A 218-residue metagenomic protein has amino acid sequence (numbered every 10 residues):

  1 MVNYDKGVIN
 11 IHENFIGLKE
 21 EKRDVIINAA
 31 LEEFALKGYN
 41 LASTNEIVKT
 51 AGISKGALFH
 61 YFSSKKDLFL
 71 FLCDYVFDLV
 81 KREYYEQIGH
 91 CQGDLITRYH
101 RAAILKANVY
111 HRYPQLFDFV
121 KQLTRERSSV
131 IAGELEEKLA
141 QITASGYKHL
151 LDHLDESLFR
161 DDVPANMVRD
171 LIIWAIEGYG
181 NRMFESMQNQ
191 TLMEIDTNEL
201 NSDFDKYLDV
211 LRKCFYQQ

Functional and structural regions predicted by a protein language model:
M1-N10, A144, K148-D152, E156 (+1 more regions): C-terminal peripheral helix-coil segments that are non-catalytic and often amphipathic
Y4, E13-I16, Y39, S54-H60 (+2 more regions): Gram-positive cell-envelope targeting signals
K22-A30, I47, L72-V76, V80 (+1 more regions): Generic hydrophobic, amphipathic alpha-helix propensity
V25, E33-D67, F71: Helix-turn-helix
F71, E86-Q115, A165-I172, F204: Hydrophobic alpha-helical connector segments
L72-H100, K121, L150-D155: Amphipathic alpha-helical linker/stalk segments
T97-Q122, A144-K148, I173-F184, K213 (+1 more regions): Helical hydrophobic small-molecule/effector-binding pocket
A107-K148, N166-D170, M193-N198: Short secondary-structure transition hinges
